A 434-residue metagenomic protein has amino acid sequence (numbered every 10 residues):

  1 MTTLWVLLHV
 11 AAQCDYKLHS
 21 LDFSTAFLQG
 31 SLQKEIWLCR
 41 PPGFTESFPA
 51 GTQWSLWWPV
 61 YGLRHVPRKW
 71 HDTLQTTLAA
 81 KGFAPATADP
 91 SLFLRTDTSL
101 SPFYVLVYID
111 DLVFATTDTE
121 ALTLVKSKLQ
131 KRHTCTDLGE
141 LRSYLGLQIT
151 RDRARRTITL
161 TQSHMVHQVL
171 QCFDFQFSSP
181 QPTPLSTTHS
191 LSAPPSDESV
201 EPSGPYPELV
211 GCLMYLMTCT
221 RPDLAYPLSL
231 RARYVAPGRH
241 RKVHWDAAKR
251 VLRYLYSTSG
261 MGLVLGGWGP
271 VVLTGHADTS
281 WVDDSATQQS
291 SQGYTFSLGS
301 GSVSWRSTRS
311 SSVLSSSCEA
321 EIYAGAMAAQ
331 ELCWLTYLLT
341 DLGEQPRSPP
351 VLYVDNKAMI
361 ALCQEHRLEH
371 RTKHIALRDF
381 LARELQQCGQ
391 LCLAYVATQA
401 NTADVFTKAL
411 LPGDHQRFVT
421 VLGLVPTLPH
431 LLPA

Functional and structural regions predicted by a protein language model:
M1-L106, D111-R132: Metal/cofactor- and membrane transport-associated sequence elements
L7, D22, L38, G62 (+22 more regions): Mobile genetic element proteins and their domesticated derivatives, centered on retroelements and DNA transposons
L8, L138-G260, A397, V405-T407: C-terminal reverse transcriptase regions that engage the nucleic-acid substrate
A11-D15, R253-T279, E344-P346: Structured nucleic-acid-interacting core domains from mobile-element enzymes and related host factors, especially RNase
F23-S31, L112, T279-Q288, A358-I360: Short acidic, Gly/Ser-rich segments with clustered Asp/Glu that frequently serve as metal-coordination loops in enzyme
K81, P85-A88, V113-V166, L170-F173 (+4 more regions): Polymerase palm active-site segment centered on the conserved acidic dipeptide of motif C
L213, T274-C318: RNase H-like nuclease fold core
Y234, V271-V272, T308-A434: RNase H-like nuclease module associated with reverse transcription
